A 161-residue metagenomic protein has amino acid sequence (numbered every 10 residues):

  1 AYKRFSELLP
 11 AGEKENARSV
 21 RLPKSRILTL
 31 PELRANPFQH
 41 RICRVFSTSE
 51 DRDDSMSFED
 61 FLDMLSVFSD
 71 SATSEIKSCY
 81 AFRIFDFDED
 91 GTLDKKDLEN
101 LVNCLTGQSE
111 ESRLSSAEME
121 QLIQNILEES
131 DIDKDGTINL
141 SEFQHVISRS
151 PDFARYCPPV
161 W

Functional and structural regions predicted by a protein language model:
R4-P10, A17-Q39, C43, M56-D70 (+3 more regions): Amphipathic regulatory helices of Ca2+-sensor modules
L8, T48-S49, R83-F87, E128-S130: Calcium-binding motifs, dominated by EF-hand helix-loop-helix domains
S25-L28, I123-L127: Amphipathic alpha-helical segments that form the core helices of the histone-fold
A72-I76: Short pre-active-site segment immediately N-terminal to the catalytic Zn-binding motif
D90, D133-D135: Acidic carboxylate motifs that coordinate Ca2+ or other divalent cations, activating on Asp/Glu
A117-I123: Mid-core helix/loop region of P-loop NTP-binding domains shared across ATPases and GTPases
